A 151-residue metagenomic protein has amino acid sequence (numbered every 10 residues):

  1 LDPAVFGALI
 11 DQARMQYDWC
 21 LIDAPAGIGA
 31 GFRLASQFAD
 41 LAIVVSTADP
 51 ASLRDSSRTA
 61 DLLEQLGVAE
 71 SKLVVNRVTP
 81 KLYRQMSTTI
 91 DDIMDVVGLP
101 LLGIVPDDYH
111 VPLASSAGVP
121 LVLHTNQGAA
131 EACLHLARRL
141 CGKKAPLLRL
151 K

Functional and structural regions predicted by a protein language model:
L1-A24: Cytosolic-facing regulatory segments adjacent to core modules
L9, T59, T89-I90: A general structural detector for well-ordered alpha-helical segments in enzyme core domains, enriched
Q12-W19, G29-P50: Inter-motif core of Ras-like GTPase G domains
I22, V44, L73-V75: Structural beta-sheet core signal
A24-G29, L53-R58: A general structural motif
I28, S52, T79-Y83: Alpha-helix N-cap/loop-to-helix initiation residues
R54-E70: Conserved C-terminal guanine-recognition region of P-loop GTPase G domains, centered on the G4
Q65-K151: C-terminal lobe/tail of nucleotide-utilizing enzymes
